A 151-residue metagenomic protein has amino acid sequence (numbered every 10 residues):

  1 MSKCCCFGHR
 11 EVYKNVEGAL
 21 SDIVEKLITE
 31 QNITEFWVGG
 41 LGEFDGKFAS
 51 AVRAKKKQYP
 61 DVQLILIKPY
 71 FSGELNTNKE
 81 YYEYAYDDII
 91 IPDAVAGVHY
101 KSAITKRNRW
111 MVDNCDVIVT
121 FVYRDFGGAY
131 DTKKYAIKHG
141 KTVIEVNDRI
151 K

Functional and structural regions predicted by a protein language model:
M1-I150: Acidic/glycine-enriched connector segments
